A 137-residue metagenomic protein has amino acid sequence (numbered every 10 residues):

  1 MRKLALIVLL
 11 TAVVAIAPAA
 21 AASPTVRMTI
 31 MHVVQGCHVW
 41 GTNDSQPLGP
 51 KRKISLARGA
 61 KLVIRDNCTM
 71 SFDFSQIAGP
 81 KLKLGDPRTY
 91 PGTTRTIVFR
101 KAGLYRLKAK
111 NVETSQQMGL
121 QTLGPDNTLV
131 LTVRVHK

Functional and structural regions predicted by a protein language model:
M1-L6: Bacterial N-terminal signal peptides that target proteins for export
I7-A15: Bacterial N-terminal signal peptides
A17-S23: Sec/Tat signal peptide C-region and signal peptidase I cleavage site
P24-W40, R88-K137: Extracellular/periplasmic metallocenter environments
S45-S55: Short beta-strand segments of immunoglobulin-like
L56-V63: Short coil/turn motif common to extracellular beta-sandwich-like domains
I64-C68: Asparagine-centered strand-capping/turn motif at beta-strand->loop junctions
D73-K81: Short, surface-exposed beta-strand/strand-loop-strand elements in extracellular ectodomains
